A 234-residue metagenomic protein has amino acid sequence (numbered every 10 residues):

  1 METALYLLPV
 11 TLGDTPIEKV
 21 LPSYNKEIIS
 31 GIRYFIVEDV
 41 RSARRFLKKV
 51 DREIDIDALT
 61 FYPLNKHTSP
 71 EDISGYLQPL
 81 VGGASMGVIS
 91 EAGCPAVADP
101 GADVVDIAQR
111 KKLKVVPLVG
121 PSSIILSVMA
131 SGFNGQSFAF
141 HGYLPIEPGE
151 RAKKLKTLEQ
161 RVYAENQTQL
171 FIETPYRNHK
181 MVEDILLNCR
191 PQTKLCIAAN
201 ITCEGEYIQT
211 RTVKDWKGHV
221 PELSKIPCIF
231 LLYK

Functional and structural regions predicted by a protein language model:
M1-L64: Glycine-rich, flexible N-terminal cofactor/catalytic loop recognition
E2-Y6, A84-S85, A164-K234: A contiguous loop/helix-start segment that scaffolds small-molecule binding in enzyme catalytic cores
Y6, D103-R161: Class I SAM-dependent methyltransferase SAM-binding "motif I" and its flanking Rossmann-like core
L12-D14, E91-P95, P175-Y176: Short glycine-rich anion-binding loops that position phosphate/pyrophosphate groups of nucleotides and phosphorylated
I29-F35, K112-V116, T168-Q169: Short active-site oxyanion
I36-V37, G87-G93, T168-E173: Acidic beta-strand-to-loop metal/phosphate-binding motif
Y62-S69, L144-P148: Conserved helicase motor
N65, I73-V115: Glycine/small-residue-rich loop that forms an oxyanion/phosphate-binding "nest" at active or ligand-binding sites
